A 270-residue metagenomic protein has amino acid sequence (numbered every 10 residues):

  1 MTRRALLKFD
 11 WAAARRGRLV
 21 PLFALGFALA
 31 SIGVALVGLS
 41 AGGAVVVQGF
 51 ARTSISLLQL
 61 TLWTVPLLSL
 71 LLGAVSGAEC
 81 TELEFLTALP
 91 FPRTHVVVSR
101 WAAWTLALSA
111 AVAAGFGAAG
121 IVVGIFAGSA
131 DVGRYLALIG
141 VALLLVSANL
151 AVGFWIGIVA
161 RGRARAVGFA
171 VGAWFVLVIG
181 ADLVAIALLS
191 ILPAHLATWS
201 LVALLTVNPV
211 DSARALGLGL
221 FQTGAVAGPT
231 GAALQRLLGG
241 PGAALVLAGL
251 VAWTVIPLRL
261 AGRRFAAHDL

Functional and structural regions predicted by a protein language model:
M1-L25, A267: Aromatic- and glycine-rich beta-strand/loop motifs that create alpha-glucan
G17, L143-A194: A structural motif at transmembrane helix-loop-helix junctions in multipass membrane proteins
V34-S40, V45-T61, A103-R165: Secretory targeting signals
A41-V47, F175, I179-R263: Terminal transmembrane helical anchor/hairpin motif
T53-C80: Long, hydrophobic alpha-helical segments
P66-G73, E82, A118, A148-V152 (+3 more regions): Hydrophobic/aromatic residues in alpha-helical transmembrane segments
L72-L106: Helix-loop-helix units of permease transmembrane domains in multi-pass membrane transporters, especially ABC
R264-L270: Short cytosolic juxtamembrane segments of multi-pass membrane proteins
